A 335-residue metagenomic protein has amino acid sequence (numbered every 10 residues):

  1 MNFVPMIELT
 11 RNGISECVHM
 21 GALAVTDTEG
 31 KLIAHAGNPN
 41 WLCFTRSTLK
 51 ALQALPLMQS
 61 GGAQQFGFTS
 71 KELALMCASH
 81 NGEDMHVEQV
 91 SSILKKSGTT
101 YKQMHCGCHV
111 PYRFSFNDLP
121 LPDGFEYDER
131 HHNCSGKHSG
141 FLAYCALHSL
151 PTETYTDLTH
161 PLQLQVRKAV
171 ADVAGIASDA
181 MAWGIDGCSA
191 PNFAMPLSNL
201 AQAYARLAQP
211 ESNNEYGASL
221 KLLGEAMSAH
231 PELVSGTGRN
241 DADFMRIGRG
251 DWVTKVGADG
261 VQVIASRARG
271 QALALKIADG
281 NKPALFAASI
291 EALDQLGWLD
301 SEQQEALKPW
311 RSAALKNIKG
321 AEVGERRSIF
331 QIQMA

Functional and structural regions predicted by a protein language model:
M1, T69-I176, A180: Active-site-adjacent helix/loop patches that line small-molecule binding or acyl-intermediate pockets
M1-N40: Beta-lactamase-like hydrolase cores
N12-S15, H131, D251-K255: Short Gly/Pro-enriched turn/cap motifs at secondary-structure boundaries
V18-L23, S139, R167, D259-Q262: Short glycine-rich loop/turn motifs
A36-F44, M76-H80, G124-H132, G184-P191 (+1 more regions): A short glycine/serine-rich beta->alpha loop
R46-A63: Active-site SXXK
Q59-F66, G98-K102, H148-T154, H160-R167 (+4 more regions): Bacterial peptidoglycan biogenesis and beta-lactam-recognition machinery
A205-A335: Structured C-terminal helix/loop/strand segments within mature extracytoplasmic catalytic/sensor domains
